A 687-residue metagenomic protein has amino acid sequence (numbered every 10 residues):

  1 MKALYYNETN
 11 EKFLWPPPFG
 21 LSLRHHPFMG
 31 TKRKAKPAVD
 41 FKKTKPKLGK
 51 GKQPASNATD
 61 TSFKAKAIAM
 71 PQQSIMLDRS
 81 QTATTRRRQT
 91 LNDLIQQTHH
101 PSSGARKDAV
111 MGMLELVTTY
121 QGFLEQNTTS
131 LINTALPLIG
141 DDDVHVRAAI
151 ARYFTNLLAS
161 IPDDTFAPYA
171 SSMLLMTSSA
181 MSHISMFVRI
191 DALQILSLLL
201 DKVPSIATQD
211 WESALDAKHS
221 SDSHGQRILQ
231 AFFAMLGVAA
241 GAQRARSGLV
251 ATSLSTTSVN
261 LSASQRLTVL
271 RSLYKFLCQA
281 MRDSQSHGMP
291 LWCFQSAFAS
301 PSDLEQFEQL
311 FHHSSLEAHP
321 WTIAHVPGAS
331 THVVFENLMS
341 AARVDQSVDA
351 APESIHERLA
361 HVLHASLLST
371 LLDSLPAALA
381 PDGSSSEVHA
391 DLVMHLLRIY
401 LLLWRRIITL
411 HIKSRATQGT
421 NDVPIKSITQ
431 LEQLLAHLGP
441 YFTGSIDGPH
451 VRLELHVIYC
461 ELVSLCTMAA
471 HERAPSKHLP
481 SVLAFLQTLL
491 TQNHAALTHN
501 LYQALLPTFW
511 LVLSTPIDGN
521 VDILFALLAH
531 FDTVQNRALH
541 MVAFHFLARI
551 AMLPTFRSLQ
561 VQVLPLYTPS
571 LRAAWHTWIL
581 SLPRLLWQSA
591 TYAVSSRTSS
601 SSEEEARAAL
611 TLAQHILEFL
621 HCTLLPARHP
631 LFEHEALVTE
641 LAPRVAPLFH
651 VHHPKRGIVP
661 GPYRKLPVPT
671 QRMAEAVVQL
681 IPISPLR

Functional and structural regions predicted by a protein language model:
H26-T84, A240-Y441: Acidic, serine/threonine- and proline-enriched intrinsically disordered linkers and terminal tails in large eukaryotic
F63-T134, G140-P168, A351-S374, V423-A436 (+2 more regions): Alpha-solenoid helical repeat scaffolds
K66-Q81, V110-G122, A151-D163, L200-H219 (+8 more regions): Boundary/linker elements of alpha-helical solenoid repeat scaffolds
T84-L94, F123-L138, T165-A180, S205-V238 (+5 more regions): HEAT/HEAT-like alpha-solenoid repeats
T98-P101, G140-H145, S182-I184, V238-A242 (+5 more regions): Short coil turns that connect the paired helices of HEAT/ARM alpha-solenoid repeats
S103-G104, V144-A148, M186-F187, A263 (+5 more regions): Alpha-helix N-cap/helix-start positions at coil->helix boundaries
G112-T118, L138-I139, I150-I161, T177-M181 (+10 more regions): Hydrophobic residues within the alpha-helices of tandem HEAT/HEAT-like
H364-L368, D373-R687: Long alpha-helical repeat scaffolds
